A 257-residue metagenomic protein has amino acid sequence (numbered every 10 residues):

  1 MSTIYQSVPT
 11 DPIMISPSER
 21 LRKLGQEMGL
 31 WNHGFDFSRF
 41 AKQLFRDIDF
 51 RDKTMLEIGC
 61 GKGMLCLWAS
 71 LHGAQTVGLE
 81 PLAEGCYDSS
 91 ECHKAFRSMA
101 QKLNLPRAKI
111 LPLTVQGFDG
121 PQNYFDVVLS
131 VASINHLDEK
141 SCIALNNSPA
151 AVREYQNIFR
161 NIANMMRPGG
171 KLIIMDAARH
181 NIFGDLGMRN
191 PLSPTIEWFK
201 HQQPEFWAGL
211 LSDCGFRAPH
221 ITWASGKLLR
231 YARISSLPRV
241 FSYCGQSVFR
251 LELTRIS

Functional and structural regions predicted by a protein language model:
G34-D52: Conserved alpha-helix/loop element of class I SAM-dependent methyltransferases that forms part of the SAM/SAH-binding
K53-G61: Conserved class I S-adenosyl-L-methionine
M64, W68-G117: Class I SAM-dependent methyltransferase SAM/SAH-binding core
F118-V128: A short acidic, Gly/Pro-enriched loop at the edge of an enzyme's catalytic core that lines a small-molecule cofactor
V127-V152: A short SAM/SAH-binding and catalytic strip from SAM-dependent methyltransferases
N146-P168: A short glycine-rich, Lys/Arg-flanked "PGG" loop and its adjoining helix->strand segment in the class I
G169-D176: Conserved beta-strand signature within the Rossmann-like core of class I S-adenosyl-L-methionine
N190-F206: Acceptor-substrate binding/catalytic loop of class I
